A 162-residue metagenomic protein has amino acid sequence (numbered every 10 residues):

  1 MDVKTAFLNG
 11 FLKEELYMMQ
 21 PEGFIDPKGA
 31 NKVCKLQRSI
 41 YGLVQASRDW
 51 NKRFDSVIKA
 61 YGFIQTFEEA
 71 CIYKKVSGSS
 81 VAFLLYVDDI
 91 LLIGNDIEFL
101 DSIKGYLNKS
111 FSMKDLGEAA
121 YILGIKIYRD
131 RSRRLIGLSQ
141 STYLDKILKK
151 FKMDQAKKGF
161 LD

Functional and structural regions predicted by a protein language model:
M1-D162: Long, low-complexity, charge-biased intrinsically disordered regions
